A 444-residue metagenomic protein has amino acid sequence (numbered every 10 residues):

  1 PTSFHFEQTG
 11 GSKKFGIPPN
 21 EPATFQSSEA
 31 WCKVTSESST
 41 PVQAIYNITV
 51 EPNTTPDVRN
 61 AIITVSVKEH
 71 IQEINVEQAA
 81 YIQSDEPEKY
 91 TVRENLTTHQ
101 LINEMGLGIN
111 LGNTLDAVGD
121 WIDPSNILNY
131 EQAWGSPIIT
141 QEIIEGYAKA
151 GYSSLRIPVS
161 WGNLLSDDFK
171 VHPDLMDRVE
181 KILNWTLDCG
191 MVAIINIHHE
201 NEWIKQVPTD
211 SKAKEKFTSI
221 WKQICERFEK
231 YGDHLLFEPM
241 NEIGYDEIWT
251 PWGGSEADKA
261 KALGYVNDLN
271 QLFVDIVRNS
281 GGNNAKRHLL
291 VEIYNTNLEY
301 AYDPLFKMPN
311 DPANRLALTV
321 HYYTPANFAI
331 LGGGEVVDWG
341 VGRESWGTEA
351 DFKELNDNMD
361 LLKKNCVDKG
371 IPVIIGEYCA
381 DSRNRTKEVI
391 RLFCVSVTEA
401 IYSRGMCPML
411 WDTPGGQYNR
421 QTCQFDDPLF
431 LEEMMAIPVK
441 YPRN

Functional and structural regions predicted by a protein language model:
P1-Q26, Q72, Y81: Solvent-exposed, low-complexity, repeat-rich "mucin-like" stalks and linkers
T9-F15, N53-I62: Short, solvent-exposed loop/turn segments enriched in Ser/Thr/Gly
P18-N47: Surface-exposed binding patches on compact interaction domains or structured appendages
Y46, D57-E69: A short beta-strand micro-motif common to beta-rich folds, especially ectodomain repeats
I82-S154: N-terminal carbohydrate-binding accessory modules
Y90-T91, W134-L155, L165, F169-H198 (+3 more regions): An active-site-proximal structural segment forming one wall of the substrate-binding cleft that immediately precedes
E215-D351, D360-A380, S403-M406: Active-site region of glycoside hydrolase catalytic domains
E349-D427: Substrate-binding cleft of secreted/luminal carbohydrate-active enzymes
